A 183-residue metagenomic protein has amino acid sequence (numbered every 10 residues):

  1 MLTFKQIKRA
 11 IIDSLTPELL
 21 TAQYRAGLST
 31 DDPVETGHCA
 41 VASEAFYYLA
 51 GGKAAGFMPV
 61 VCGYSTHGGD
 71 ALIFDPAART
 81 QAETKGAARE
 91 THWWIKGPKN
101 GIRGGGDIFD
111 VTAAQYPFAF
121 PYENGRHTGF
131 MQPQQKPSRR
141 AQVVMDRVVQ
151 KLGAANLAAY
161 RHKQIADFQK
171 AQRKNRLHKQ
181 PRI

Functional and structural regions predicted by a protein language model:
M1-R182: A structural boundary/capping signal
